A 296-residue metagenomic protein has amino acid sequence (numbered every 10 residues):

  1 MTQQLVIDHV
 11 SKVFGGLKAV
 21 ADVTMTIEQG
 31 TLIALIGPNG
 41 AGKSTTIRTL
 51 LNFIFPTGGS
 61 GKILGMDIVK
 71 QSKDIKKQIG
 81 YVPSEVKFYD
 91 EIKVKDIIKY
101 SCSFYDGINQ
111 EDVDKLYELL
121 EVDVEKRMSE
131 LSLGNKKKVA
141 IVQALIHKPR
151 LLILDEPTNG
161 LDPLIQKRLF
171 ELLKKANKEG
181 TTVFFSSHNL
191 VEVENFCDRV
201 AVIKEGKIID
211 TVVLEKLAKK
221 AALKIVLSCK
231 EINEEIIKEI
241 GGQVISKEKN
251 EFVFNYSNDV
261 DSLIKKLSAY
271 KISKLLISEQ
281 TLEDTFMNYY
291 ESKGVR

Functional and structural regions predicted by a protein language model:
M1-Q3, K220, K293: Extreme N-terminus of proteins, especially the signal/transit-peptide cleavage junction and the first residues
T2-L5, K12-F185, L190-K204, D210: ABC transporter nucleotide-binding domains
Q29, V94, L214, E279-L282: Structural motif detector for alpha-helix initiation sites
K76, I98, Y117, A218 (+2 more regions): Conserved protein kinase catalytic domain
I98, V113, L214, D261 (+1 more regions): Generic structural marker for isolated residues within well-ordered, non-membrane alpha-helices of soluble domains
V124, G180, A221, S268-K271: Residues at helix C-cap/C′ positions in short coil/turn segments immediately following an alpha-helix
F170-N255: ABC transporter nucleotide-binding domain
L223-R296: Short, charged/small-residue-rich alpha-helical element at the C-terminal edge of ABC transporter nucleotide-binding
